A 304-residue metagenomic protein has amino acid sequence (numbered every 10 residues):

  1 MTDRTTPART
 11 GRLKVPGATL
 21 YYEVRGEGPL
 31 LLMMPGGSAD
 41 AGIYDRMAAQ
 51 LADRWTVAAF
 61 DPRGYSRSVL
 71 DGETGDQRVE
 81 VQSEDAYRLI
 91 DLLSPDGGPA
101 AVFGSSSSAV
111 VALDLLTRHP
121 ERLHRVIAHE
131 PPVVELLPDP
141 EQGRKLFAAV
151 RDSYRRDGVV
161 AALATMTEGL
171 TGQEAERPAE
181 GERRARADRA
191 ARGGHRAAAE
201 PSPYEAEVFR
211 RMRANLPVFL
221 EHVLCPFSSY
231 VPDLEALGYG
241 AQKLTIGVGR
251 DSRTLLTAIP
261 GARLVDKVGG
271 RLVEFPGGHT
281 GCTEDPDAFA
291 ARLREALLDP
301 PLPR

Functional and structural regions predicted by a protein language model:
T2-T5, G11-L70, G75: Conserved HGGG/HGGXW glycine-rich cap/lid loop of the alpha/beta-hydrolase fold
T56, G97-D139: Conserved hydrolase catalytic core segment
A58, G64-A101: Active-site loop/oxyanion-hole signature of alpha/beta-hydrolase fold enzymes
D61-Y65, P132, P276-G278: Short beta-to-alpha linker loops that shape the active-site pocket of alpha/beta-hydrolase fold enzymes
S83, Y87, L163, P286-R294: Short, amphipathic alpha-helical "lid/cap" segments that border enzyme active or binding sites
Q142, F147-A148, S153-R263, G270-R271: Alpha/beta-hydrolase
D266-R304: Catalytic active-site module of serine/aspartate enzymes centered on a nucleophile-bearing elbow/loop
